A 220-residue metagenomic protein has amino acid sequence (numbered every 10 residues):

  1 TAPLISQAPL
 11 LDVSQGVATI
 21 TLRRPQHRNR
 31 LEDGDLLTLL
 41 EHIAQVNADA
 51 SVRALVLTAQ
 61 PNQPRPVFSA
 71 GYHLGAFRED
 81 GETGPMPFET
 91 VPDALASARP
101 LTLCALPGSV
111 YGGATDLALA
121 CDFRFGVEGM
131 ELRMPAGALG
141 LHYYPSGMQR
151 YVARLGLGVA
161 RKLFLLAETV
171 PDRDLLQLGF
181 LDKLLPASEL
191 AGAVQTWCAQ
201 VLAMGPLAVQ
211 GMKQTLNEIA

Functional and structural regions predicted by a protein language model:
T1-R65: Conserved CoA-thioester-binding segment of acyl-CoA-metabolizing enzymes
I20, R24, T38-L39, L57 (+5 more regions): Terminal peptide-recognition signature
A59-A94: Glycine- (often His-adjacent) and acidic-residue-rich active-site loop that binds/positions the CoA thioester
N62, F125-M130, L181-A220: C-terminal long alpha-helix characteristic of the crotonase
P85, E89, G112, P145 (+1 more regions): Glycine-rich phosphate-binding loop at the start of an alpha helix
L95-A96, Y111-F164, A193, W197: CoA-thioester-processing core
P100-S109: A short, small-residue-rich loop immediately preceding and capping a beta-strand
L117, F123, K162, L166-E168 (+3 more regions): Well-ordered beta-strand positions
